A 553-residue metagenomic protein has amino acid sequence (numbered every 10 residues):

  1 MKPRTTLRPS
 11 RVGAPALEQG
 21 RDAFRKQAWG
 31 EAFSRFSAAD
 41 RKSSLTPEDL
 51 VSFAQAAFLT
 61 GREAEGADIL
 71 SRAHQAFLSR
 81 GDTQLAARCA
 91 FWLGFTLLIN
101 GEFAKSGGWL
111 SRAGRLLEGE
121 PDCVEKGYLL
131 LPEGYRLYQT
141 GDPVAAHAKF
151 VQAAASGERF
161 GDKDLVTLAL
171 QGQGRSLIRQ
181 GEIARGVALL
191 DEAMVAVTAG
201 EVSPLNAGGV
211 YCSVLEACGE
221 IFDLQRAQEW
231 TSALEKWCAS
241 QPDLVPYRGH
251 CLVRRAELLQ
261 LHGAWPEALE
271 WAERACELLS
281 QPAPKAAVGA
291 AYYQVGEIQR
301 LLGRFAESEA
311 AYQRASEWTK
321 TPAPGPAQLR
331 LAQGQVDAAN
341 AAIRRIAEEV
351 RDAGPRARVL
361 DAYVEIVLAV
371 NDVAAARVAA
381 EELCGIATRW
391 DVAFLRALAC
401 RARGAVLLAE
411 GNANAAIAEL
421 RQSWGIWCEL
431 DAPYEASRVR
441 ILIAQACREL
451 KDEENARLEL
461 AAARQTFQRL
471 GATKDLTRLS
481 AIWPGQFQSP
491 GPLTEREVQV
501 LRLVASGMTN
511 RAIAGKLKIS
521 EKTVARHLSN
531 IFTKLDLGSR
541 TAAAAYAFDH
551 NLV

Functional and structural regions predicted by a protein language model:
V12-A38, K42, L59: Alpha-helical segment of the N-proximal tetratricopeptide repeat
Q19-R25, V51-E63, A87-F103, E125-D142 (+10 more regions): Tandem amphipathic alpha-helical repeat scaffolds
W29-G30, E63, T83, F103 (+13 more regions): TPR-repeat structural position
F33-R41, S71-D82, F95, S111-P121 (+10 more regions): Amphipathic alpha-helical segments of tetratricopeptide repeats
S52, I69, E459, H527-N530: Residues within the DNA-recognition helix of helix-turn-helix
A393, A405, A409, A413 (+5 more regions): Linker/hinge segments immediately adjacent to helix-turn-helix/homeobox DNA-binding domains
A418, A461, P484-G538, A542-V553: Helix-turn-helix DNA-binding segment
